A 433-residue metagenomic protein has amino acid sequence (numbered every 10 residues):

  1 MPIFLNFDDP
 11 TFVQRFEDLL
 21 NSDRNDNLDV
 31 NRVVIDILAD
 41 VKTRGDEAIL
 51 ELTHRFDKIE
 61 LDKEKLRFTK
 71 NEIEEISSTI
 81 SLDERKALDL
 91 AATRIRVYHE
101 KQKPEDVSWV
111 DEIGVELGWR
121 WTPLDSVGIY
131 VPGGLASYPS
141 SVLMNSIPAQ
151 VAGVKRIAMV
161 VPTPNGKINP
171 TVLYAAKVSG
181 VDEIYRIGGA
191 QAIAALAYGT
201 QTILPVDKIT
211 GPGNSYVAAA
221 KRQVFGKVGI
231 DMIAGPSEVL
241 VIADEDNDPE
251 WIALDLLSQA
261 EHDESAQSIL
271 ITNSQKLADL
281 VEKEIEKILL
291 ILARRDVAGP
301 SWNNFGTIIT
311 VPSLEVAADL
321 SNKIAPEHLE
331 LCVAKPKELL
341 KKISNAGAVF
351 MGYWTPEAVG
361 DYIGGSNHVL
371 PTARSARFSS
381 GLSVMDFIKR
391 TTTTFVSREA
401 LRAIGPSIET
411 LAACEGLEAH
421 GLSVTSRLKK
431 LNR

Functional and structural regions predicted by a protein language model:
M1-L124: N-terminal Rossmann-like NAD(P)+-binding subdomain of aldehyde/semialdehyde dehydrogenases
I3-D8, E183-G188, I308-S313: Short acidic-hydrophobic, aromatic-tinged amphipathic segments that line or gate anion-handling sites
P104-W109, G229, A266-I271, I291-W302 (+3 more regions): Flexible, glycine/charged-enriched surface loops at secondary-structure junctions
W109-Y174: Conserved small-residue-rich beta-alpha loop and adjacent elements that most often cradle the phosphate/pyrophosphate
G180-S258, H262-Q267: Conserved NAD(P)+-binding/catalytic subdomain of aldehyde/semialdehyde dehydrogenases
M232-N304, I308: A conserved active-site cap/scaffold subdomain adjacent to cofactor or substrate pockets
N322-R433: C-terminal core of ALDH-fold dehydrogenases
